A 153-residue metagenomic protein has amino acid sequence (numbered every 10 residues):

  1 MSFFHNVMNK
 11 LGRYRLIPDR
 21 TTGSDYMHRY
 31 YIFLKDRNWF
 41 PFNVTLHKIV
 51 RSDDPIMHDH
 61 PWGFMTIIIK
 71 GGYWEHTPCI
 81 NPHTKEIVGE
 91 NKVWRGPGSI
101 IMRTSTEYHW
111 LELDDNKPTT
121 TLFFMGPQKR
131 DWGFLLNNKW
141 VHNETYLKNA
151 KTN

Functional and structural regions predicted by a protein language model:
M1-N43: A short, N-terminal "cap"/entry segment at the start of jelly-roll beta-barrel domains of the cupin/DSBH fold
G23, N38-F42, F64, H76 (+1 more regions): Beta-sandwich/jelly-roll carbohydrate-recognition scaffolds of carbohydrate-active enzymes
V44-H60, S105: Conserved short histidine dyad/triad with adjacent acidic residue
R51-S52, Y73, E107-H109, G126-R130: Short, solvent-exposed loop/turn segments at secondary-structure junctions
H60-E75: Short, conserved beta-strand element in jelly-roll/cupin
T77-L111: Short acidic-glycine-tyrosine-enriched beta hairpin
M102, N116-G133: A short hydrophobic beta-strand segment most commonly corresponding to one strand of the jelly-roll/cupin
D131-N153: Active-site or metal-binding loop neighborhoods of secreted/extracellular toxin and effector enzymes
